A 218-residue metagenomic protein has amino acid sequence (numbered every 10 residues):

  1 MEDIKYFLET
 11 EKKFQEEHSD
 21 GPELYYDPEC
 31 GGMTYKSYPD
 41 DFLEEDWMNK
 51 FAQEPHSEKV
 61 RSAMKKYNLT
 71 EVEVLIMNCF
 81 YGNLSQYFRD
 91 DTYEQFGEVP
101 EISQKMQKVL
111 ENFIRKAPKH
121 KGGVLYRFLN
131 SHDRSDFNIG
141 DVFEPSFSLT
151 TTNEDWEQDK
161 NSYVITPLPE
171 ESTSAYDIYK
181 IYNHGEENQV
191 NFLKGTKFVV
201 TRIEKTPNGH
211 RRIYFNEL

Functional and structural regions predicted by a protein language model:
M1-L218: Mono-ADP-ribosyltransferase
